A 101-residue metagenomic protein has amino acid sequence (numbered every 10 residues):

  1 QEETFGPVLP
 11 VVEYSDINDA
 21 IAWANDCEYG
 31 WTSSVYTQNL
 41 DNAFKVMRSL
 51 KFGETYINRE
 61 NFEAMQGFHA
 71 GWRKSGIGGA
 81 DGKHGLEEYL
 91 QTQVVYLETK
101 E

Functional and structural regions predicted by a protein language model:
Q1-E101: Conserved C-terminal structural/oligomerization subdomain of aldehyde/semialdehyde dehydrogenase
